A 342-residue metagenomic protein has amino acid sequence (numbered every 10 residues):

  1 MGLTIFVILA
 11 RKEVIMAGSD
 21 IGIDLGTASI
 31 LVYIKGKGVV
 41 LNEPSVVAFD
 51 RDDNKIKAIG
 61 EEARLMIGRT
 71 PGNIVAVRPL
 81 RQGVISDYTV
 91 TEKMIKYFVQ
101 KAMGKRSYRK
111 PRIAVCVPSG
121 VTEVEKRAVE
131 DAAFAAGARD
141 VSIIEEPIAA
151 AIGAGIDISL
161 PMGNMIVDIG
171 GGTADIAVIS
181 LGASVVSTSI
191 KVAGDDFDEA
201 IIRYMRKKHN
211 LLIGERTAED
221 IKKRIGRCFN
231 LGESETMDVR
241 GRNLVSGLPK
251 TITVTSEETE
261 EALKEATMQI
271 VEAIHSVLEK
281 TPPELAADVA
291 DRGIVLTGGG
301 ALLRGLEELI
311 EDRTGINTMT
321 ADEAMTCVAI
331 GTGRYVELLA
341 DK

Functional and structural regions predicted by a protein language model:
M1-I169, A177-V295, A301-K342: Nucleotide/phosphate-binding catalytic cleft detector across ATP-hydrolyzing and phosphate-transferring enzymes
